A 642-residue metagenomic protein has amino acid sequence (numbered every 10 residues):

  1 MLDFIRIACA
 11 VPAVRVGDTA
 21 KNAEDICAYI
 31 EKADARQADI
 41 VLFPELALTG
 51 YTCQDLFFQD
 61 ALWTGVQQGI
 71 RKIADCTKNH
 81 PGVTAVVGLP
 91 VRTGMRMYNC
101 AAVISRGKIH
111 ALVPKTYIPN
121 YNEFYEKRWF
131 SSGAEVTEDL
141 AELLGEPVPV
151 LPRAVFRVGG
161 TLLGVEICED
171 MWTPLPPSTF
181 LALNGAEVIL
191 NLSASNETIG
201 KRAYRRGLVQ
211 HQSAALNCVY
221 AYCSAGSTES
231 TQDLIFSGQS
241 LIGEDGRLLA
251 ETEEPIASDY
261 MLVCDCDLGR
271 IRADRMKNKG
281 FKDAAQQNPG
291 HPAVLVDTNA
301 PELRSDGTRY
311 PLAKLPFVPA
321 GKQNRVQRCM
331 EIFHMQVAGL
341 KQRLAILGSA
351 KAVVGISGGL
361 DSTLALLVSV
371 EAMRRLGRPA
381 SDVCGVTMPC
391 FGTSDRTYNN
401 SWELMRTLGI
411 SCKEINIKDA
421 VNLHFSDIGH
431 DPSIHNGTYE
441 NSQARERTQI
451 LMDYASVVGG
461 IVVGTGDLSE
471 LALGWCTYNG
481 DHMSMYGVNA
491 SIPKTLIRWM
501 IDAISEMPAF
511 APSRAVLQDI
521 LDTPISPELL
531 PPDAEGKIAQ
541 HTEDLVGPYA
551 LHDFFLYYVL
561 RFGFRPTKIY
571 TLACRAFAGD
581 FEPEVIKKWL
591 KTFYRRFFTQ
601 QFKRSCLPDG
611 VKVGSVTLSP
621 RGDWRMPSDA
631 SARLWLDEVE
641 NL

Functional and structural regions predicted by a protein language model:
M1-G355, E371-A380, T407, C412: Enzyme catalytic cores with a strong preference for nitrogen-chemistry domains
I5-R6, N22, G159, C218 (+4 more regions): ATP/NTP-dependent adenylation/nucleotidyl-transfer catalytic domains that generate, transfer, or process NMP-activated
